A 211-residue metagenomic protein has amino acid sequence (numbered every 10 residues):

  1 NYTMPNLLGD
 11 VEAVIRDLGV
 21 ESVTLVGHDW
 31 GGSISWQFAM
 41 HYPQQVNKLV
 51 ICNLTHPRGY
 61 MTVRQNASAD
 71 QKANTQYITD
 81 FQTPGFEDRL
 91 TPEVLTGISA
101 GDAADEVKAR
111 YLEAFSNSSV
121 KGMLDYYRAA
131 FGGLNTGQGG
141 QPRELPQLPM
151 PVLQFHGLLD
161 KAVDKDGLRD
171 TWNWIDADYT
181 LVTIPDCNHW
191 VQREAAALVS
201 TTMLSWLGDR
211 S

Functional and structural regions predicted by a protein language model:
N1-V26, W30-T183, Q192, L204-D209: Flexible "cap/lid" subdomain of the alpha/beta-hydrolase fold that forms the substrate-access gate
C187-S200: Catalytic histidine-centered segment of alpha/beta-hydrolase-like enzymes
